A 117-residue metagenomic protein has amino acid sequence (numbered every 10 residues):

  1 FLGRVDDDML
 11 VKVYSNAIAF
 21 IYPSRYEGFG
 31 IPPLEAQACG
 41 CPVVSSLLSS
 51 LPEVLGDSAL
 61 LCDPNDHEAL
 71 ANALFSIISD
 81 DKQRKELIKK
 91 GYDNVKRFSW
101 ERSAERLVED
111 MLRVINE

Functional and structural regions predicted by a protein language model:
F1-E117: Carbohydrate transferase catalytic cores enriched for Leloir-type hexosyltransferases
